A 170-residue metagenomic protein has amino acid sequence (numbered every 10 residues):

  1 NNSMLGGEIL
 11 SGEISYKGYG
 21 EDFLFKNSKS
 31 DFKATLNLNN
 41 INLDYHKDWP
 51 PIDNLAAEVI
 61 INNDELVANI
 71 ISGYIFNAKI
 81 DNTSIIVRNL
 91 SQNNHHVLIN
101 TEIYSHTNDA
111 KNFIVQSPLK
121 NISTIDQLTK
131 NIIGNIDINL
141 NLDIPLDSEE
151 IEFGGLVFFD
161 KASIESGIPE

Functional and structural regions predicted by a protein language model:
N1-N27, T35-N39, L43, N89-E152 (+1 more regions): Extended amphipathic, helix-rich lipid-handling scaffolds
K29-D31, D53-N54: Short "repeat-start/strand-capping" segments in structured domains, especially the N-termini of parallel beta-helix
I41-I99, K120, N135, D160-E170: Strand-loop-strand
